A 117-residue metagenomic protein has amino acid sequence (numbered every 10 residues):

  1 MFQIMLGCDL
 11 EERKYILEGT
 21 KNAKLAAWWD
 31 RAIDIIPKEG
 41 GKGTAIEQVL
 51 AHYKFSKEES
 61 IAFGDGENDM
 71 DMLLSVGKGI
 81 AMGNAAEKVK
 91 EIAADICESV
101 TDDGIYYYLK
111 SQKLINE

Functional and structural regions predicted by a protein language model:
M1-F63, E67-M72, N84: Conserved acidic, metal-coordinating active-site core of Asp-based, Mg2+-dependent phosphoryl-transfer enzymes
G19-L25, G77, A93-C97: Active-site regions of enzymes building and remodeling cell-envelope glycoconjugates
E59-I61, K78, I92: Residues within well-formed alpha-helices
I61-F63, I80, C97: Hydrophobic/aromatic beta-strand patches that form the interior of the parallel beta-sheet core in alpha/beta enzyme
S75, G83-E117: Asp-based, Mg2+/Mn2+-dependent phosphohydrolase catalytic module
